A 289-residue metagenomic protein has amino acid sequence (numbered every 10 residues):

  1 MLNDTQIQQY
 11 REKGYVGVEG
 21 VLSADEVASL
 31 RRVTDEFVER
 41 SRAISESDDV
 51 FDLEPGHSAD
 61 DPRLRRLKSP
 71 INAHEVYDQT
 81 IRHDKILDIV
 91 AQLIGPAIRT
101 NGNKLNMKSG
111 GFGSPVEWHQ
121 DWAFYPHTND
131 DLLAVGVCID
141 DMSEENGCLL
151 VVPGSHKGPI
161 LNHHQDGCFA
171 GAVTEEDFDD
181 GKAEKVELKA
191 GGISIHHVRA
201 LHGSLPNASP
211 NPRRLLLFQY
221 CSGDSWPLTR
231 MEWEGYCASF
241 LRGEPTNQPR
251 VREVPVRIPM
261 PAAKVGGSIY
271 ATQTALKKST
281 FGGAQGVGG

Functional and structural regions predicted by a protein language model:
M1-K13, E19-W118, A123-H127: Non-heme Fe(II)-dependent double-stranded beta-helix
R40, E46-D52, A200-G289: Non-heme Fe(II)/2-oxoglutarate
N103-L105, V135-V137, L216-Y220: A structural signal for short, well-ordered beta-strand segments
E117-Q120, V137, V173-D179: Active-site glycine-rich loop that binds ribose-phosphate moieties when present
W122-C138: Acidic, His- and aromatic-enriched active-site or binding-groove loops in soluble protein domains that engage sugars
D130-A134, N146, A183-K185, R213-L215: Extracellular structured ligand-interaction cores
M142-L205, C221, S225: Double-stranded beta-helix
